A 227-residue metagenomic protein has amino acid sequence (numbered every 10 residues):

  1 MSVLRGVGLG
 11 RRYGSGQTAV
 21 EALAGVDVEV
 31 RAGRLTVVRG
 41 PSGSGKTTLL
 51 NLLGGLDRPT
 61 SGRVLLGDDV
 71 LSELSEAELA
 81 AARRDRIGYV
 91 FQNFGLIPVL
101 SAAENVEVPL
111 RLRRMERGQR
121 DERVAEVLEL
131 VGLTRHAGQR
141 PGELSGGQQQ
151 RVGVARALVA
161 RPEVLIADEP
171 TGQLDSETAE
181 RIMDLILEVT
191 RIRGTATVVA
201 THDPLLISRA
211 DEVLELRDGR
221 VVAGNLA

Functional and structural regions predicted by a protein language model:
M1-S2, L226-A227: Short, low-complexity, intrinsically disordered N-terminal peptides in bacterial proteins
V3-R209, V213-L216: ABC family nucleotide-binding domain
V213-L226: H-loop (His-switch) and adjacent beta-strand-loop-beta switch element of ABC-type ATPase nucleotide-binding domains
